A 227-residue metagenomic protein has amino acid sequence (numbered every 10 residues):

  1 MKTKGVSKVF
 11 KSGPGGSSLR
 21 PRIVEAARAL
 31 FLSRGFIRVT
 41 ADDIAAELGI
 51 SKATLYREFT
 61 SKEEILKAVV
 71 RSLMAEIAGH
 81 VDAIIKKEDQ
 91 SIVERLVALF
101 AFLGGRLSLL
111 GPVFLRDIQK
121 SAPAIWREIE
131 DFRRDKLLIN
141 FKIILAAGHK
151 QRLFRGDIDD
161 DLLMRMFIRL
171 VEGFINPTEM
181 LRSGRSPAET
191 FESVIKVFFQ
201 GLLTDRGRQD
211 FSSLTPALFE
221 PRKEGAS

Functional and structural regions predicted by a protein language model:
M1-F10, I139, I143-Q151, L181-S227: C-terminal peripheral helix-coil segments that are non-catalytic and often amphipathic
M1-R34, R38-I50, E63-K67, S72: Basic, helix-initiating cap at the start of DNA-binding domains
L19, K62, V69, L73 (+8 more regions): Hydrophobic/aromatic residues within well-ordered alpha-helical segments
G49-F59: Short hydrophobic/aromatic patch on the recognition helix
A68, D82-V113, M164-F167: Hydrophobic alpha-helical connector segments
V93-E94, F132-R133, K150-M166, G184-S193: All-alpha amphipathic helical-bundle segments outside canonical DNA-binding/catalytic cores that form hydrophobic
G104-I143, K150-L153, I158-L162: Short secondary-structure transition hinges
